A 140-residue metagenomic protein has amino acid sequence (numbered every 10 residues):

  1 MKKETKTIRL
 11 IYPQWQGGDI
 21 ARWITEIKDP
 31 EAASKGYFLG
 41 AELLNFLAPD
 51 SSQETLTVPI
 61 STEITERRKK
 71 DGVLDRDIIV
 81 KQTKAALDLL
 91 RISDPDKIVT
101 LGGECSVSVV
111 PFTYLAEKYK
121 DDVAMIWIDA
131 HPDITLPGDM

Functional and structural regions predicted by a protein language model:
K2-M140: Conserved alpha-helical scaffold segments that buttress catalytic/binding sites
